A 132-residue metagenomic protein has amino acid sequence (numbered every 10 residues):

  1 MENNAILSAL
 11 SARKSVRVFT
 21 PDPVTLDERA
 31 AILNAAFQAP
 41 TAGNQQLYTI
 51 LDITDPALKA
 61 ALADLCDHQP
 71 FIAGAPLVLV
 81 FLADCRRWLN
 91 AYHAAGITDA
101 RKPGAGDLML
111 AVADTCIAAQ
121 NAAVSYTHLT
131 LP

Functional and structural regions predicted by a protein language model:
M1-N90: N-terminal amphipathic, basic helical "cap/leader" segment at the start of enzyme domains
F19, I97-M109: Glycine/charged-rich beta-loop-alpha catalytic/anionic-binding loops adjacent to active sites
L26, A105-Q120: Short, conserved micro-motifs enriched in small and acidic residues
V80-C85, A94, L108-T115: Short C-terminal domain-edge/linker segments immediately following a structured domain
N90-T98: Short, flexible, mixed-charge acidic loops at enzyme active sites
N121-S125: Contiguous mid-protein beta-loop-alpha structural module that forms a pocket-lining wall or clamp of enzyme active
T127-P132: Conserved small/polar residues in nucleotide/adenosyl-binding loops
